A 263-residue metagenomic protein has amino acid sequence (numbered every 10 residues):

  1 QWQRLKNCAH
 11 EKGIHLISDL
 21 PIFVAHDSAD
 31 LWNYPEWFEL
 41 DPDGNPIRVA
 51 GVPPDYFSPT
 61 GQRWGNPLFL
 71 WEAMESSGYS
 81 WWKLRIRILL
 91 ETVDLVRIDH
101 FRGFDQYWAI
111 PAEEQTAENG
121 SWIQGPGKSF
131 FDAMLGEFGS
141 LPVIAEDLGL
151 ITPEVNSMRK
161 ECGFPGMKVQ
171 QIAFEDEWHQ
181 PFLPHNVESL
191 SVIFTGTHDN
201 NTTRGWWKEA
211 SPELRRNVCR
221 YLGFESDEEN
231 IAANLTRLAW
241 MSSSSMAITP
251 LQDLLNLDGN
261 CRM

Functional and structural regions predicted by a protein language model:
Q1-W2, F23-I248, Q252-D258: Alpha-amylase-like alpha-glycosidases and glucanotransferases acting on alpha-linked glucans and related
W2-P21: Conserved, well-ordered alpha-helix/loop/beta-strand core segments that scaffold catalytic motifs
G259-M263: Conserved, well-ordered active-site substructure
